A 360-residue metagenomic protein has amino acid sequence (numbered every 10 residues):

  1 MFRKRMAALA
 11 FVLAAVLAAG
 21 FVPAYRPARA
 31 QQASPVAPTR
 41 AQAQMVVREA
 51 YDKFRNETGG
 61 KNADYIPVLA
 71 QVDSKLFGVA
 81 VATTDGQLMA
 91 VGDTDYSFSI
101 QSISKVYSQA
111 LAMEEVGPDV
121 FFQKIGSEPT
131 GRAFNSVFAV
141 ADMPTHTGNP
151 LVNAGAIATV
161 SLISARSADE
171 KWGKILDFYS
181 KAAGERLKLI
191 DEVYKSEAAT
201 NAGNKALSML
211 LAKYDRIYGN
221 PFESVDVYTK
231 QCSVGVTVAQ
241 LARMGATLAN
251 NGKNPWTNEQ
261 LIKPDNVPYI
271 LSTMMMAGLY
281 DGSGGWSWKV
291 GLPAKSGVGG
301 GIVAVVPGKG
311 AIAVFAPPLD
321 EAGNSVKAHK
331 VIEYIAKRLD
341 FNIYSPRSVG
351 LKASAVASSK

Functional and structural regions predicted by a protein language model:
M1-L13: Bacterial N-terminal signal peptides that target proteins for export
A10-A24: Bacterial N-terminal signal peptides
A19-G20, A28-Q32: Boundary at the C-terminal end of the N-terminal hydrophobic targeting segment
A33-V36, A249-K360: Structured C-terminal helix/loop/strand segments within mature extracytoplasmic catalytic/sensor domains
S34-E49, E57-G59, A112-Q231: Active-site-adjacent helix/loop patches that line small-molecule binding or acyl-intermediate pockets
R55-V91, V303-A304: A short, well-structured edge-of-sheet supersecondary motif
D85-G86, F98-F122, M244, I312: Active-site SXXK
A198-N201, K205, M209-Y269, D320-S325: Penicillin-binding protein/beta-lactamase superfamily catalytic region
